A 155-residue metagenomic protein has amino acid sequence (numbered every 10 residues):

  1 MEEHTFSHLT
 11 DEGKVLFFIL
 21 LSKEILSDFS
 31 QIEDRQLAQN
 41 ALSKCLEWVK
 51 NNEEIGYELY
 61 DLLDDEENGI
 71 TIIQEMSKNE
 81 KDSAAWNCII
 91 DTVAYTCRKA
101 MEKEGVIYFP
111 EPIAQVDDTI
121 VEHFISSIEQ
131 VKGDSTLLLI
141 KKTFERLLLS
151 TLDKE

Functional and structural regions predicted by a protein language model:
S7-R146: Structured binding/interaction patches within domain cores
T151-E155: Short acidic DE-rich linear segments
